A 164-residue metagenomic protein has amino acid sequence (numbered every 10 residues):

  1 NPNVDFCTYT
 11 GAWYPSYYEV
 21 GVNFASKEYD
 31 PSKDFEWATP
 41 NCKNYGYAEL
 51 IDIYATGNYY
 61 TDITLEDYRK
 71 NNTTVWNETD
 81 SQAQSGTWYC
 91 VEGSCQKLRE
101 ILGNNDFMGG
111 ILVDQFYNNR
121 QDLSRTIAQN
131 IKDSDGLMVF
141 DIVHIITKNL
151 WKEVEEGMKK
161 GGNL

Functional and structural regions predicted by a protein language model:
N1-A38, N104-F116: Aromatic-lined carbohydrate-recognition surfaces of secreted/lumenal glycan-active proteins
T39-L164: Substrate-binding cleft of secreted/luminal carbohydrate-active enzymes
